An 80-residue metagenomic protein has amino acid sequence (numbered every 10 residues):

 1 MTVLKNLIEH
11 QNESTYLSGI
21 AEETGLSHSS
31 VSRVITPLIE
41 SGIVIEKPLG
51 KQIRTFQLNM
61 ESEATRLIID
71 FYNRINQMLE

Functional and structural regions predicted by a protein language model:
M1-N6: Pre-recognition alpha-helix immediately N-terminal to the DNA-recognition helix within helix-turn-helix or winged-helix
I8-N12: Short helix-capping/hinge SLiMs at alpha-helix to coil transitions
G19-E22: A short acidic, leucine-rich amphipathic alpha-helix
S29: Key DNA-contact positions within bacterial/archaeal DNA-binding proteins
I35-T36: Short, hydrophobic-biased segments on the C-terminal half of alpha helices that form "recognition helices"
I39-L49: A short, conserved structural fragment
P48-T55, E61-E63: Short, Lys/Arg-rich nucleic-acid/phosphate-binding segment
E63-E80: Amphipathic alpha-helical dimerization/coiled-coil segments that flank or bridge DNA-binding/regulatory modules
